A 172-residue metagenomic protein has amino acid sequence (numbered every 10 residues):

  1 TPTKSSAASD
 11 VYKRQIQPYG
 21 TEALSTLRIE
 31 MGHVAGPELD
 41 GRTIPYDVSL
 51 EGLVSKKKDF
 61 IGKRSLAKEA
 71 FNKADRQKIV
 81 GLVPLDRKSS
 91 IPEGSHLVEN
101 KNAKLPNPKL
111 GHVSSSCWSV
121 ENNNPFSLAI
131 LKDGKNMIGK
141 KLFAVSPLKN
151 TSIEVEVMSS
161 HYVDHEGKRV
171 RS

Functional and structural regions predicted by a protein language model:
T1-Y12: Single conserved hydrophobic/aromatic residue that forms the stacking wall/gate of nucleotide- or nucleobase-binding
S6, E30, P37-E38, I91 (+1 more regions): Short helix/loop capping segments that flank catalytic or ligand/cofactor-binding pockets
A8-D10, M31, K68: Charged/polar, solvent-exposed surface patches and flexible loops
K13-T26, N150-V157: Flexible, glycine/charged-enriched surface loops at secondary-structure junctions
G20-L39: Short, conserved secondary-structure transition motifs
T43-S172: Glycine-rich, small/acidic residue-mixed loop/short-helix segments
